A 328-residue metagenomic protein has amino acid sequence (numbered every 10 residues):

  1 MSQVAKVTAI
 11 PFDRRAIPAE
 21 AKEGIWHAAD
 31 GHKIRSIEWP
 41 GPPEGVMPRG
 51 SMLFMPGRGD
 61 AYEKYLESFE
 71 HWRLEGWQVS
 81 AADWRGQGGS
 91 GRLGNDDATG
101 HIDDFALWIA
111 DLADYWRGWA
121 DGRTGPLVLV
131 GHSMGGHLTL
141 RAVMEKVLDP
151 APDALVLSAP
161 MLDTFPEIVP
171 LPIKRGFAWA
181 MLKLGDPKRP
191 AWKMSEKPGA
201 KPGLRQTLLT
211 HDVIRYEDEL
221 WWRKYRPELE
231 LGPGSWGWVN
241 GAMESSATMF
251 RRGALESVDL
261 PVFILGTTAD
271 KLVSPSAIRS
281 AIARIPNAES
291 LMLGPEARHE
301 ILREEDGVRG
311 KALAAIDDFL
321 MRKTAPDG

Functional and structural regions predicted by a protein language model:
M1-A28, H32-P42: An N-terminal hydrophobic leader/cap segment in hydrolases
Y62, F69-N95: Conserved alpha/beta-hydrolase
G100-A120: Alpha/beta-hydrolase active-site loop
T139-E228: Alpha/beta-hydrolase-fold enzymes
V258, I264-G266: Short beta-strand/loop motif that positions the catalytic acidic residue of the alpha/beta-hydrolase fold
L260, S274-A283: Short alpha-helix in the alpha/beta-hydrolase fold that links the catalytic acid
T268-V273: Acidic catalytic loop of the alpha/beta-hydrolase fold
A288-G328: Catalytic active-site module of serine/aspartate enzymes centered on a nucleophile-bearing elbow/loop
